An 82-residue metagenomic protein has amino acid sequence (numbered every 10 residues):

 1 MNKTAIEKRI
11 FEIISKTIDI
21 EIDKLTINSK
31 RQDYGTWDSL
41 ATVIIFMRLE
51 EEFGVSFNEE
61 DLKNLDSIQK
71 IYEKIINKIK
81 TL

Functional and structural regions predicted by a protein language model:
N2-M47, E51-L82: Phosphopantetheine-dependent thiolation modules in NRPS/PKS and related acyl-activating systems
